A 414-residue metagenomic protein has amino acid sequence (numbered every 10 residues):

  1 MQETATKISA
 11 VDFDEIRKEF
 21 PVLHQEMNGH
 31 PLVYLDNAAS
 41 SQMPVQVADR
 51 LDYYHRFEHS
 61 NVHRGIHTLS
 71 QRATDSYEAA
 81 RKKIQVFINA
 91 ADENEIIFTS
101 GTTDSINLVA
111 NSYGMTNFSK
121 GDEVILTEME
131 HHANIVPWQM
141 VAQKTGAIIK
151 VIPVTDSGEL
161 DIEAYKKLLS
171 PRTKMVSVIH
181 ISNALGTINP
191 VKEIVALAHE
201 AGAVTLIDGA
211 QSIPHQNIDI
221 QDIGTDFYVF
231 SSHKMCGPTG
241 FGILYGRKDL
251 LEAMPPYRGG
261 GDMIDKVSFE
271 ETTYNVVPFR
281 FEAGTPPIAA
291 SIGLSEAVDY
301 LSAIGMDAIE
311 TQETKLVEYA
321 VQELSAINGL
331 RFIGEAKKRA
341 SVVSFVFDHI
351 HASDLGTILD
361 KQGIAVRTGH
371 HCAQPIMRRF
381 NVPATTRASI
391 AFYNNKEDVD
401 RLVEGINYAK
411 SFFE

Functional and structural regions predicted by a protein language model:
M1-E414: Pyridoxal 5′-phosphate
